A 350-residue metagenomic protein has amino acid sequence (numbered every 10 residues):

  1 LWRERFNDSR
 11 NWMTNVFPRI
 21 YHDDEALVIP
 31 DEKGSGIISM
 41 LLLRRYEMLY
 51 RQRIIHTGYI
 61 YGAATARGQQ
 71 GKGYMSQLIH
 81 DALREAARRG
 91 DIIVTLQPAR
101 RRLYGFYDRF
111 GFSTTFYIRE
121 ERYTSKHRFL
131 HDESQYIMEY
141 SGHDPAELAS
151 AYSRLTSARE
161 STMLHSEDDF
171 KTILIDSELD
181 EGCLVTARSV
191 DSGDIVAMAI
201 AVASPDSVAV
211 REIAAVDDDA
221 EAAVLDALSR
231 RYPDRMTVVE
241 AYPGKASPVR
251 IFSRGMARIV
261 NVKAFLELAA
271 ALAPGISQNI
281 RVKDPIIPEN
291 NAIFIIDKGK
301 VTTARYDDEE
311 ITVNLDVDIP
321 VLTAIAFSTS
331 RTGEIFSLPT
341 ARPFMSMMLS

Functional and structural regions predicted by a protein language model:
L1-R45, Q52-Y59, H127-D169, S204-V208: Short amphipathic alpha-helix that is part of the acyltransferase structural core
G62-T65, G71-R84, R109, D217-R230: Conserved acetyl-CoA-binding loop-helix of GNAT-fold acetyltransferases
I79, A86-A99, Y232-P243: Conserved GNAT acetyl-CoA-binding A-motif
I93, Q97, G105-F106, F112: Hydrophobic or amphipathic alpha-helical targeting/insertion segments
R102: Conserved functional hotspot residues or short segments at active or partner-binding sites across diverse domains
D108-L130, R211-D218, A222, D226-S350: Active-site/acyl-donor-binding loops of N-acyltransferases
T114-A214, D218, P243-K245, F265-P274: Amide-forming acyltransferase catalytic core, primarily the GNAT-like/NAT-type and related acyltransferase folds
